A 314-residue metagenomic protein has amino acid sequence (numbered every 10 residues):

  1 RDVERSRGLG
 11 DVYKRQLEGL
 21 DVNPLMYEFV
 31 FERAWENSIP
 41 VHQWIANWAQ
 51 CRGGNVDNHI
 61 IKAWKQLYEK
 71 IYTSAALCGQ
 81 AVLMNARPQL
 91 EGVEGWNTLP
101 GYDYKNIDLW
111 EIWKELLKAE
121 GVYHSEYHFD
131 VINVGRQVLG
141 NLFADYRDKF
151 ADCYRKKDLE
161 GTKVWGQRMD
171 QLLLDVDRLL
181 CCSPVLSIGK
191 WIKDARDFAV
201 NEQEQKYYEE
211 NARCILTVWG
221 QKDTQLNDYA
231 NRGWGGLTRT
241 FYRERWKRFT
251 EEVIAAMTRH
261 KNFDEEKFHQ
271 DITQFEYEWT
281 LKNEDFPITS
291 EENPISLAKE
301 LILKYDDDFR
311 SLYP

Functional and structural regions predicted by a protein language model:
D2-G10: Single conserved hydrophobic/aromatic residue that forms the stacking wall/gate of nucleotide- or nucleobase-binding
R5, R15-E18: Segments forming glycine/polar-rich beta-alpha architectures that bind adenosine-containing cofactors
V12, Y27-A34: Short secondary-structure boundary/capping segments
L17-N23, S38-F286: C-terminal non-catalytic alpha-helical accessory regions
E276-P314: Terminal end segments
